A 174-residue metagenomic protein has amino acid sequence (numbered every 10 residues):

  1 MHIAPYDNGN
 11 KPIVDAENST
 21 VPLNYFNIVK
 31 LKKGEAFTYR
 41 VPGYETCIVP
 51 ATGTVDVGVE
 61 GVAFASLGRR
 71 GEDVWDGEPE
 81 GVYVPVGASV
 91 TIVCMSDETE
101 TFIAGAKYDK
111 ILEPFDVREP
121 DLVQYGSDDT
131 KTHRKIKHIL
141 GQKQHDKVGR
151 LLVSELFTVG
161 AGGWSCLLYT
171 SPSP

Functional and structural regions predicted by a protein language model:
M1-P22, V74, A106-L167: A short, N-terminal "cap"/entry segment at the start of jelly-roll beta-barrel domains of the cupin/DSBH fold
M1-V41, E45-D56: Hydrophobic, proline/glycine-rich low-complexity stretches
F26-K30, C47, G81-Y83, I103 (+1 more regions): Conserved hydrophobic/aromatic beta-strand scaffold that supports enzyme active sites
F37-P42, V93-C94, S165-L168: Short histidine-centered beta-strand/loop micro-motifs that create catalytic or ligand/metal-coordination sites
R40-V41, I48-G77: A short beta-strand-loop-beta hairpin characteristic of the jelly-roll/cupin
A65-E78, Y83-A88, D116-D121, I136: Short acidic (Asp/Glu) patches
D73-K110: Ligand-binding loop in jelly-roll beta-barrel domains
Y169-P174: Conserved small/polar residues in nucleotide/adenosyl-binding loops
